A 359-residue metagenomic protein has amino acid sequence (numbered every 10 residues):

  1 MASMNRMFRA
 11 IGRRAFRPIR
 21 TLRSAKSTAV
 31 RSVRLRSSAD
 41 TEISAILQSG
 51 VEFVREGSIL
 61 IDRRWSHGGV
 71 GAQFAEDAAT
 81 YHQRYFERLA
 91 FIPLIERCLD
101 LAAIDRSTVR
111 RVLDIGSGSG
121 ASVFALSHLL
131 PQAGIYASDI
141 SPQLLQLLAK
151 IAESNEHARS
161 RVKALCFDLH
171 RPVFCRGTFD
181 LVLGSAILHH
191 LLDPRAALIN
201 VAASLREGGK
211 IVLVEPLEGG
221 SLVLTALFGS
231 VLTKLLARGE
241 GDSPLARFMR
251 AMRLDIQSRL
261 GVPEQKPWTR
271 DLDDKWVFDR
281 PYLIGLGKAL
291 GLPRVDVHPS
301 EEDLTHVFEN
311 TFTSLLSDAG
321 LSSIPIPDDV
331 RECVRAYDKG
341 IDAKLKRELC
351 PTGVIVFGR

Functional and structural regions predicted by a protein language model:
K26-R106, A125: Conserved class I S-adenosyl-L-methionine
G116-G120: Class I SAM-dependent methyltransferase "Motif I" SAM/SAH-binding loop
A121-R171: Class I SAM-dependent methyltransferase SAM/SAH-binding core
V173-L181: A short acidic, Gly/Pro-enriched loop at the edge of an enzyme's catalytic core that lines a small-molecule cofactor
R195-E207: A short glycine-rich, Lys/Arg-flanked "PGG" loop and its adjoining helix->strand segment in the class I
V212-R253: Conserved class I S-adenosyl-L-methionine
K266-Y282: Acceptor-substrate binding/catalytic loop of class I
W276-P281, D296-F357: Conserved Class I S-adenosyl-L-methionine
